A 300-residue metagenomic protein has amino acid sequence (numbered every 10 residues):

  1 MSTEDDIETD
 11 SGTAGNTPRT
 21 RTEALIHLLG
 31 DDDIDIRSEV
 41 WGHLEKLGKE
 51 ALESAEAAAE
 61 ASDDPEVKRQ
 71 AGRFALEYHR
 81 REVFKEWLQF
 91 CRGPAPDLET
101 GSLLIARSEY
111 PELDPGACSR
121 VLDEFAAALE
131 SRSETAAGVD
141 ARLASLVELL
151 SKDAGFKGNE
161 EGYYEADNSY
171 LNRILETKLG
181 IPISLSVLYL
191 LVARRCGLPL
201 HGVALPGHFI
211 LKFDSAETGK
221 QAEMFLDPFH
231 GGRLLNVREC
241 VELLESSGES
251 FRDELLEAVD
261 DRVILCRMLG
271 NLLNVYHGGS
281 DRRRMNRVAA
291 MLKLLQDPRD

Functional and structural regions predicted by a protein language model:
M1-D300: A structural boundary/capping signal
